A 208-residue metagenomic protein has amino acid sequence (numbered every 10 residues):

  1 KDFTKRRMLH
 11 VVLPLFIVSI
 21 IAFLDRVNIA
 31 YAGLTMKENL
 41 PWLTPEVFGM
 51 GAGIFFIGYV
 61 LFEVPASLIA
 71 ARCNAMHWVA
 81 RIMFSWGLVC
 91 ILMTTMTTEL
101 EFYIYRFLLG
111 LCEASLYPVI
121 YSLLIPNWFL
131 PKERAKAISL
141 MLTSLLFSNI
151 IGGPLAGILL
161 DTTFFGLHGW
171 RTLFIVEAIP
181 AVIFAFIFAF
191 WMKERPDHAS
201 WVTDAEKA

Functional and structural regions predicted by a protein language model:
K1-I29: Cytosolic juxtamembrane N-terminal segment immediately preceding the first transmembrane helix of multi-pass
L15-S19, F23, F56, C90 (+2 more regions): Helical-face signature of the major facilitator-like transporter fold
A30-L61: Extracellular/periplasmic helix-loop-helix junction of adjacent transmembrane segments in MFS-like secondary
T35, S67-L68, I158: Membrane-interface helix termini in secondary transporters
L61-L100: Conserved MFS/SLC helix-loop-helix module at the cytosolic interface between two early adjacent transmembrane helices
Y105-T143: Cytoplasmic helix-loop-helix junction between adjacent transmembrane helices in 12-TM secondary transporters
A135-L160, P180-A181: Glycine-rich segments within core transmembrane alpha-helices of 12-TM secondary carriers
R171-F190: Symmetry-related core transmembrane helices of the 12-TM Major Facilitator Superfamily/SLC fold
